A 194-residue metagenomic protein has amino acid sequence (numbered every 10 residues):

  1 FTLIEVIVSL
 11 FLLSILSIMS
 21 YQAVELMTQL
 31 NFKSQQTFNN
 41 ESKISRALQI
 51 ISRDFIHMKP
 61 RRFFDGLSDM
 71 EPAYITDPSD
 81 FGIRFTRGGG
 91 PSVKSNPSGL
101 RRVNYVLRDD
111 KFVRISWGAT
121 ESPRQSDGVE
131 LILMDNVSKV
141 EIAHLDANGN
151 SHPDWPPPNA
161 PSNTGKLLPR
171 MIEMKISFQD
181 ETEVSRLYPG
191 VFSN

Functional and structural regions predicted by a protein language model:
F1-V24: N-terminal single-pass transmembrane signal-anchor helix
M19, E25-P123: Extracytoplasmic beta-strand-rich oligomerization domains located immediately C-terminal to a leader/signal peptide
K94, S126, N163-G165: Residues embedded in well-ordered secondary-structure elements
N96, S122-L131, P153: A short, polar/proline- and glycine-enriched secondary-structure boundary/capping micro-motif
L100-R102, G128-E130, T182-S185: Short, mixed charged/polar active-site loops that provide acid/base catalysis or chelate metal/phosphate cofactors
V106, I132, L187-P189: Generic structural detector for well-ordered beta-strands
N136-N194: Short linear sequence signals and composition-biased patches located at protein termini or domain-edge surfaces
